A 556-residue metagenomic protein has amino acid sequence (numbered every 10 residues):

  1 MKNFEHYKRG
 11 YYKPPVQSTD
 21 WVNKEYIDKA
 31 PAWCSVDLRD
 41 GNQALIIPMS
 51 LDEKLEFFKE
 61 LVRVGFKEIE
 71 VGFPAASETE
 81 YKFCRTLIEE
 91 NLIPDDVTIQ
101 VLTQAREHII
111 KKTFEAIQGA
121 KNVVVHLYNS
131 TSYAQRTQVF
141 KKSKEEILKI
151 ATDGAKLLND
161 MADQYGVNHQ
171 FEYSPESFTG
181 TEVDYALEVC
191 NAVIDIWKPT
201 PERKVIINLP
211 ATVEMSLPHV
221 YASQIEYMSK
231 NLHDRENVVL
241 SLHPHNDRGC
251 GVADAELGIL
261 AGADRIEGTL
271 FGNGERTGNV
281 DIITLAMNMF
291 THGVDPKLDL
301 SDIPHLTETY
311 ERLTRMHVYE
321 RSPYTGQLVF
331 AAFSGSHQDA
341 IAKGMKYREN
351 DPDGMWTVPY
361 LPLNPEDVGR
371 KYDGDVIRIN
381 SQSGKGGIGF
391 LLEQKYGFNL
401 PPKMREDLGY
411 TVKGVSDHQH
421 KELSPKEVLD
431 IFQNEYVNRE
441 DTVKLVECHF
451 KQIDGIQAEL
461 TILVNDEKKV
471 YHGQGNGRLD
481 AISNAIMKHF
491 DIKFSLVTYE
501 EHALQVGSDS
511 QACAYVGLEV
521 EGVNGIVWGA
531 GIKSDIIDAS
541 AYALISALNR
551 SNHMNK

Functional and structural regions predicted by a protein language model:
M1-E107, K371, V376-I379, S383 (+1 more regions): N-terminal capping/small domains of soluble enzymes
M1-R39, G293-H472, S508-Q511: A mid-to-C-terminal "edge-of-domain" accessory segment
K2-Y7, W33, I47-E68, C84-E90 (+3 more regions): Alpha/beta enzyme core
D40, A44, P74-E78, S132-A134 (+5 more regions): Short, small-residue-enriched loops and turns at beta-alpha junctions that line or gate enzyme active sites
Q135, L209-A211, V239, E267-E275 (+4 more regions): Short beta-alpha connecting loops at secondary-structure transitions that line or flank enzyme active sites
S216-N350: Catalytic alpha/beta core domains of metabolic enzymes, predominantly
A458-I462, L504-W528: Positively charged, aromatic-enriched nucleic acid-contacting surfaces
V523-W528, I532-K556: Mixed-charge, glycine-accented linear interaction segment located at domain edges/termini
